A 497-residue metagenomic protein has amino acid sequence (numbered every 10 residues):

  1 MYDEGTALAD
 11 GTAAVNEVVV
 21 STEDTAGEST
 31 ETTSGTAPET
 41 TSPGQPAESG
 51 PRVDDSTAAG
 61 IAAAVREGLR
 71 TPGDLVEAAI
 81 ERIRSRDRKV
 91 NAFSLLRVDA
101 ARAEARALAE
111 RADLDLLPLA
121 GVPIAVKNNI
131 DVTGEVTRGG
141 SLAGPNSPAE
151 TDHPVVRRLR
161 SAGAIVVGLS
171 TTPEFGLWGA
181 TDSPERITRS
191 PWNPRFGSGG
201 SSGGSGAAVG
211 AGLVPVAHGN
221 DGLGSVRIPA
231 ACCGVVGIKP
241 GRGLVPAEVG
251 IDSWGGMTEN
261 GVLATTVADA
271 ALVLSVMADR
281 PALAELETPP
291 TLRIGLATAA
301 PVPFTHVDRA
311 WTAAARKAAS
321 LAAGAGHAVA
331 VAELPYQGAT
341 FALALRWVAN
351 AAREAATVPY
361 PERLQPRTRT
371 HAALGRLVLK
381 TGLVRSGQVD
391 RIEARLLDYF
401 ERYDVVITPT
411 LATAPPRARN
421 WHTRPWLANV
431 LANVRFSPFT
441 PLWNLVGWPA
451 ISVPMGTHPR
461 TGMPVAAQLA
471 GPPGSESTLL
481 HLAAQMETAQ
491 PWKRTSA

Functional and structural regions predicted by a protein language model:
M1-R102, S320-H327, L379, T495-A497: An N-terminal boundary/leader segment
S49-G50, L119-G139, R293-A297, A342 (+3 more regions): Short helix-loop capping/hinge segments that flank enzyme active sites or metal/cofactor-binding pockets
G68, G121, S161, V167 (+2 more regions): Glycine-rich, small-residue loops and helix-cap segments that act as flexible hinges at active-site edges
P72-E77, R106, R309-E333, A355-E362 (+2 more regions): Acyltransferase
A101-A103, R111-P184: Acidic/His- and Gly-rich active-site-bordering loop/insert found across diverse amide/peptide-bond hydrolases
A143-A149, N193-F196, W426-P438: A short acidic, glycine-rich active-site loop that binds or catalyzes chemistry on phosphate/adenosine moieties
T151-L274, P449-G456, M463-A466: Short glycine/serine-rich loop segments
K239-A313, K317, Y336, Q490-A497: A short helix-breaking turn/cap at a secondary-structure junction
